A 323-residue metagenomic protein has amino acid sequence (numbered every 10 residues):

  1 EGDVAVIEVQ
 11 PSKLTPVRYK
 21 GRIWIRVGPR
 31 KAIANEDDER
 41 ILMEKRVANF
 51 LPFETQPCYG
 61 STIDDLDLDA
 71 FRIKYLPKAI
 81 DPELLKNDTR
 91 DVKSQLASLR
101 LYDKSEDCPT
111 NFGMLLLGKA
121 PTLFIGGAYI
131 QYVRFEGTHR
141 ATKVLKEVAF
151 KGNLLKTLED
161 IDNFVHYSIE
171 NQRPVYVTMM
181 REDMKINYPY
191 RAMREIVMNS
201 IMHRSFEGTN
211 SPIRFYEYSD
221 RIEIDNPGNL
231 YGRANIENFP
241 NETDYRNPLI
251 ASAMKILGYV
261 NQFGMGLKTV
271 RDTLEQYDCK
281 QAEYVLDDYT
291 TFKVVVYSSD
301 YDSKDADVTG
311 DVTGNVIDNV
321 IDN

Functional and structural regions predicted by a protein language model:
E1-K20, P29: N-terminal assembly/transducer modules of large multi-domain enzymes, emphasizing dimerization/partner-binding
I7, L115, V294: A residue-level signal for conserved active-site and pocket-lining positions in enzyme catalytic cores
L14, R22, G28-N210, G228-T243 (+2 more regions): Active-site helix-to-loop segments that bind/position phosphate- or nucleotide-bearing substrates and donors across
R191, E195, I222, P248 (+2 more regions): Feature representing long, continuous alpha-helical segments
S211-E217: A conserved short beta-strand within the histidine kinase catalytic ATPase domain
I222-G258, Y301-V308: Glycine-rich/acidic phosphate-handling loop/turn and adjacent ATP-lid/helix of nucleotide-binding kinase/ATPase domains
Q262, T269-K280: Conserved glycine-/histidine-rich ATP-lid loop and adjacent helix of the Bergerat-fold HATPase_c
Q276, K280, D288, V295-N323: Short, low-complexity, charged/polar intrinsically disordered tails
